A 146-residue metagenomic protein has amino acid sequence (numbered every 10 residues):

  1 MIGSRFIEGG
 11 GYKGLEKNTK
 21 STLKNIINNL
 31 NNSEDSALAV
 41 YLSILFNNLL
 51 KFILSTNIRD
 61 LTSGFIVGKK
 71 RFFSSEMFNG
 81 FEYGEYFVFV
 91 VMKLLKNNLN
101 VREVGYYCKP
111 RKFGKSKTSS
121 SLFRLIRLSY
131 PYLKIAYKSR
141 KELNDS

Functional and structural regions predicted by a protein language model:
M1-S75, F113-S120: Acceptor/aglycone-binding surface of glycosyltransferases and processive sugar-polymer synthases
L42-N47, F87-V91, V101, S129-Y130: A general structural signal for well-ordered alpha-helical segments in protein cores
K51-S55, K96, K138: Residues at helix-coil transition
T56-N57, F78-E82, V91-K109: Catalytic donor-sugar/metal-binding loop of nucleotide-sugar-dependent glycosyltransferases
L61, F65-I66, G84-V91: Conserved glycosyltransferase catalytic-site signature
F72, N98, R127-S146: Terminal low-complexity segments of carbohydrate-biosynthetic enzymes
E82-E85, S120: Residue-level signal for the nucleotide or nucleotide-sugar donor/cofactor binding architecture
S120-L128: Post-His helix in hydrolase/transferase enzymes
